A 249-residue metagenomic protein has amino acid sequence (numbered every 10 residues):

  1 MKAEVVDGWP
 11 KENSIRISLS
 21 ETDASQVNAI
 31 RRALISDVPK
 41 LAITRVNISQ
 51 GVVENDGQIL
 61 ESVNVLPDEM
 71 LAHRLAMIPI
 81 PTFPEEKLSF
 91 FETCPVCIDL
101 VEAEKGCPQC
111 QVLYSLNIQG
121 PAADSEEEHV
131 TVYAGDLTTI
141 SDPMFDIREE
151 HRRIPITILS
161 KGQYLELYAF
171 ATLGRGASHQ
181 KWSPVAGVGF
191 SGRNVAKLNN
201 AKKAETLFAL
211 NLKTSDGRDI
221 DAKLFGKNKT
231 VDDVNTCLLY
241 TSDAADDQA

Functional and structural regions predicted by a protein language model:
M1-S242: Protein-protein interaction/assembly regions in multi-subunit complexes
D243-A249: A short, hydrophobic C-terminal helix/tail in secreted or cell-surface proteins
